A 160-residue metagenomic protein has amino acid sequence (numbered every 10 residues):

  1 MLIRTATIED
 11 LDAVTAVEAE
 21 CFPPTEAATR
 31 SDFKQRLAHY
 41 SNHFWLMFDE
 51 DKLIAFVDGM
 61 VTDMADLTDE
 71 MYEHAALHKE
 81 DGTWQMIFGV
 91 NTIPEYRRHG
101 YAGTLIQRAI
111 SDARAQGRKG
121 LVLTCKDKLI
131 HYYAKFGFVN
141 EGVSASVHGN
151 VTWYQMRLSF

Functional and structural regions predicted by a protein language model:
M1-V14: A short beta-loop-alpha structural element at the N-terminal edge of CoA-dependent acyl/N-acetyltransferase catalytic
A6, V90-T92: Hydrophobic adenine-recognition pocket in adenosine-nucleotide-binding enzymes
P24-E50, F56-L77: Active-site rim helix/loop that mediates acceptor-substrate recognition in acyltransferases
A55-V90, R97, S146-T152: Conserved acyl-donor/pantetheine-binding loop and adjacent beta-alpha core of acyl/acetyltransferases and related
V61-M64, T124, A134, V139-Q155: Conserved catalytic-core motifs of GNAT/GCN5-like acyltransferases
I93, K126: Residue-level recognition of the GNAT/N-acetyltransferase active site
Y96-R108: Conserved acetyl-CoA pyrophosphate-binding loop and the N-cap/start of the following alpha-helix in GNAT-like
I106, D112-C125: Conserved GNAT acetyl-CoA-binding A-motif
